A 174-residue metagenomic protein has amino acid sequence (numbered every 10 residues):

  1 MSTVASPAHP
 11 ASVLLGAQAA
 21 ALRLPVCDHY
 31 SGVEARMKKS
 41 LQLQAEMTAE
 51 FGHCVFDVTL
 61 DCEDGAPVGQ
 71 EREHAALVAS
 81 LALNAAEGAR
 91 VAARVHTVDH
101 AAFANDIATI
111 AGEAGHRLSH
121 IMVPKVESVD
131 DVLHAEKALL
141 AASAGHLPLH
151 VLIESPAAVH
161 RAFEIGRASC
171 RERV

Functional and structural regions predicted by a protein language model:
S2-R173: Conserved alpha/beta-domain cores
